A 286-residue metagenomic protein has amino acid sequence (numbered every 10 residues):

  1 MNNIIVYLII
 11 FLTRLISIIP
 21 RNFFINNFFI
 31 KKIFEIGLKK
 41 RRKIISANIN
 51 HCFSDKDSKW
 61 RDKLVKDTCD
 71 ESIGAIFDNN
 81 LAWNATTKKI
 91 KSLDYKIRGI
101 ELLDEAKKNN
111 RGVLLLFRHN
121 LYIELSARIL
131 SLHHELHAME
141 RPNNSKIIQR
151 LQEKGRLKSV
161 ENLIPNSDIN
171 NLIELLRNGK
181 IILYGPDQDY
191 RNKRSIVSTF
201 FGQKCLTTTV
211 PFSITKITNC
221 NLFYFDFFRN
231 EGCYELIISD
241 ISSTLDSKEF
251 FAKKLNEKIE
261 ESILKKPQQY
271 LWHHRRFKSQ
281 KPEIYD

Functional and structural regions predicted by a protein language model:
M1-L114, R150-L151, V160: Membrane-anchoring hydrophobic helices of lipid-metabolizing enzymes
G37, D94-Y95, R118, N144 (+3 more regions): Residues that cap or flank secondary-structure elements
K43, P142-K146, C205-L206: Active-site metal-coordination segments of metallo-dependent hydrolases
S46-A47, A127-R128, E153, F212 (+1 more regions): Short glycine-/small-residue-rich flexible loop motifs, especially phosphate/cofactor-binding loops
D62-K66, D104-K108, L132, S167-D286: Non-catalytic C-terminal accessory region of glycerolipid acyltransferases and related lyso-lipid remodeling enzymes
N109-S167, N192-R194, T199: Catalytic core of membrane glycerolipid acyltransferases/transacylases, capturing the structured, soluble-facing
